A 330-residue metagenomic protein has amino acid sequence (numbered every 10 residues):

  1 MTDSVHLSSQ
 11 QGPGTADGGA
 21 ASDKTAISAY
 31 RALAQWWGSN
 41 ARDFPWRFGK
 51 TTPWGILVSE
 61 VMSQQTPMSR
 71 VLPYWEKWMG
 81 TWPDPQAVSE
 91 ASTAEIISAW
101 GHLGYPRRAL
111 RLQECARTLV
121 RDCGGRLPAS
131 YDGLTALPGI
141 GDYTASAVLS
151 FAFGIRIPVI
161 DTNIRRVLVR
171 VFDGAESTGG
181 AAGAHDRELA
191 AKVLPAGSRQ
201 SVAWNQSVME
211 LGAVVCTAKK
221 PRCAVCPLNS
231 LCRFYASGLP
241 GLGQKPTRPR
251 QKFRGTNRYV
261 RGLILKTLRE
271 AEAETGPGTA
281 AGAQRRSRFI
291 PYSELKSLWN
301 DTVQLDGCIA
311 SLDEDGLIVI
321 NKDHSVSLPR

Functional and structural regions predicted by a protein language model:
T2, T15-A16, A20-A21, T25 (+2 more regions): Ala/Thr-enriched low-complexity intrinsically disordered regions
Q11: Cationic, low-complexity basic patches in intrinsically disordered or flexible, solvent-exposed regions
I27, R31-A32, W36-K252, R258-Y259 (+4 more regions): Catalytic cores of DNA base-excision repair glycosylases
V148, C308-S311, S327-P329: Residues in the recognition helix of alpha-helical DNA-binding motifs
R261-L265: Hydrophobic residues on short alpha-helical segments
A273-W299: Short acidic, hydrophobic short linear motifs in intrinsically disordered regions
W299-D313: Short amphipathic alpha-helical interaction segments
D313-V326: A short, conserved structural fragment
